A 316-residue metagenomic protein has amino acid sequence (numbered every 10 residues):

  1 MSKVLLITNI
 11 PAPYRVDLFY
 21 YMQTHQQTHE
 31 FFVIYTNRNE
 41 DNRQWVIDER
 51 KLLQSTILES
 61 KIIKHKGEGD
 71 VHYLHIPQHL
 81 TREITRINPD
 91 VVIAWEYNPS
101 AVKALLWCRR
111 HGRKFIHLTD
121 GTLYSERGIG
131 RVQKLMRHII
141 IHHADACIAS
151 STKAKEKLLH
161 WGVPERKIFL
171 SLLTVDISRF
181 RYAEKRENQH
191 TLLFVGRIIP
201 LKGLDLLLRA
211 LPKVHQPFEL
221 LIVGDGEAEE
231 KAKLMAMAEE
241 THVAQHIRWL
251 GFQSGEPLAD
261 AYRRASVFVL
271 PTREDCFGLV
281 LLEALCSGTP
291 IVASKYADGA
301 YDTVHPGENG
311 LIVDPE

Functional and structural regions predicted by a protein language model:
D17-L18, H190, F194-K213, L220 (+1 more regions): A conserved mid-protein helix/loop that constitutes part of the nucleotide-sugar donor-binding site
R113-R131, H143-A146: A short, histidine- and acid-enriched strand-loop-helix "catalytic/donor-clamping" loop that lines the nucleotide-sugar
K134-Y182: Donor nucleotide-sugar binding/catalytic pocket of nucleotide-sugar-dependent glycosyltransferases
K233-Q253: Nucleotide-activated donor-binding/catalytic signature segment of Leloir-type glycosyltransferases, i.e., the conserved
F252-Q253, D260-A265: Short alpha-helical donor nucleotide-sugar binding micro-motif in glycosyltransferases
R273: Aromatic "clamp/platform" in nucleotide-sugar-dependent glycosyltransferases that forms part of the donor/acceptor
P290-S294: Short hydrophobic beta-strand element within catalytic cores of glycosyltransferases and related nucleotide-activated
P306-G307, L311-E316: Conserved acidic donor-binding segment of nucleotide-sugar-dependent glycosyltransferases
